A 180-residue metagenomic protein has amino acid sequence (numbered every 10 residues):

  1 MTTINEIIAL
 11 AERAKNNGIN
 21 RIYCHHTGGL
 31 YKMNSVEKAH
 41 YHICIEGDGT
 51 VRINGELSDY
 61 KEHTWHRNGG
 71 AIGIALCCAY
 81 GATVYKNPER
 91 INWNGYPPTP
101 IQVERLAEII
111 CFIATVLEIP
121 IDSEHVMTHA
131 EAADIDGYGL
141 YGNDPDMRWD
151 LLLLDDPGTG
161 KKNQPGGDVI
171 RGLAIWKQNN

Functional and structural regions predicted by a protein language model:
M1-N16, Y85-N180: Basic/polar, cationic surfaces and motifs that engage anionic cell-wall and phosphate/carboxylate ligands
M1-N68: N-terminal catalytic cores of peptidoglycan-degrading enzymes
R21, A71-G73, H125-M127: Structural preference for beta-strand elements that scaffold enzyme active sites
G29, A79-G81, E131-D134: Acidic glycine-/aspartate-rich tracts in secreted/extracellular proteins
H66-Y85: Short coil-to-beta-strand
